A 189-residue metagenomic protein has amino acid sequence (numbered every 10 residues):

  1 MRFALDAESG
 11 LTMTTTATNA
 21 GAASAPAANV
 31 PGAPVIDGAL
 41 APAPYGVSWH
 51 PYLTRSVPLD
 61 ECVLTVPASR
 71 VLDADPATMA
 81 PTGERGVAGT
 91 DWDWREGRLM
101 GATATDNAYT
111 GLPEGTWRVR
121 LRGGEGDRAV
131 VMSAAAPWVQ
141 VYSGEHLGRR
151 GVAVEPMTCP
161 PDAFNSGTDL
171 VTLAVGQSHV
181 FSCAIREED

Functional and structural regions predicted by a protein language model:
M1-F3, L11-N19, P34: Short, well-ordered beta-strand segments enriched in hydrophobic/aromatic residues
R2, T168-L173: Beta-strand-rich interaction surfaces with strong enrichment in secreted/lumenal proteins
L5-T12, V57-L59, R149, S178: Coil-to-beta-strand transition motifs
E8, A20-A22, S56, C159 (+1 more regions): Short coil/turn motifs at secondary-structure junctions
T15-G21, S143, E187: Asparagine-centered strand-capping/turn motif at beta-strand->loop junctions
A23-L40, P44, Y52-A134: Active-site/ligand-binding surface loops and adjacent short beta/alpha elements that line catalytic pockets across
R122-P161: Glycine-rich active-site loops that engage anionic ligands at enzyme catalytic sites
T172-E188: Short Pro-Gly-centered flexible turn/kink motifs
